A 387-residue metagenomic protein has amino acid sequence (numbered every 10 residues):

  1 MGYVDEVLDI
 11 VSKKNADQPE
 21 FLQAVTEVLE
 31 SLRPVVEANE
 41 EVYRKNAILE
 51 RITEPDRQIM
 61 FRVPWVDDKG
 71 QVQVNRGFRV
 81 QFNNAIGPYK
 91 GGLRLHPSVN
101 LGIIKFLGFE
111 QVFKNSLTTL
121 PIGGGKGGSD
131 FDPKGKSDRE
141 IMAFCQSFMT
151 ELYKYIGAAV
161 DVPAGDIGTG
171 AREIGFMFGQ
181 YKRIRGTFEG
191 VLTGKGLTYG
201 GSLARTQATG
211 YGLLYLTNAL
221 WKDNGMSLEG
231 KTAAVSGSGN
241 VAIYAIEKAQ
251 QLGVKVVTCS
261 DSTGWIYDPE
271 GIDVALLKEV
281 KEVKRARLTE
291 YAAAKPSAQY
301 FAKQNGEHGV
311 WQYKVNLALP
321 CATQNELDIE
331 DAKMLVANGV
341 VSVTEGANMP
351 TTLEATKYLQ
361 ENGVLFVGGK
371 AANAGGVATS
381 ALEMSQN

Functional and structural regions predicted by a protein language model:
G2, A16-Q23, E27, Y43 (+19 more regions): Conserved active-site and cofactor/substrate-binding residues in soluble primary-metabolism enzymes
E41-Q71: Structured beta-strand/loop patches that form or line metal/cofactor-binding pockets in enzymes
H96, N115-E229: Glycine/serine-rich phosphate-binding loop and adjoining beta1-alpha1 elements at the start of nucleotide-handling
A158, M226-G230, Y313-N316, L335-S342 (+1 more regions): Short, surface-exposed connector motifs at secondary-structure boundaries
V160-A164, T187-L192, V235, T258-D261 (+3 more regions): General beta-strand structural signal in soluble alpha/beta enzymes
T193-G196, G201-K314: Glycine-rich phosphate/diphosphate-binding loop of Rossmann-like nucleotide-binding domains
A322-N387: Rossmann-fold NAD(P)-binding glycine/threonine-rich loop
